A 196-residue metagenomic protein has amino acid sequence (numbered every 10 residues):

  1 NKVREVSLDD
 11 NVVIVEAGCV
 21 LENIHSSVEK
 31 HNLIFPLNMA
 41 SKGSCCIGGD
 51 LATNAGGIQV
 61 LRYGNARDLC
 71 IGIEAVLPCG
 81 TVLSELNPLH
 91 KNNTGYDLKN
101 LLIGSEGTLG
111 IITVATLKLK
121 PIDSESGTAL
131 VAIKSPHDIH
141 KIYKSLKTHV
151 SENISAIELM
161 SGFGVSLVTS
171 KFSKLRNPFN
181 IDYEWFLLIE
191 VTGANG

Functional and structural regions predicted by a protein language model:
K2-E158: FAD-binding subdomain of flavoenzyme oxidoreductases
L119, S135, S161-G164, G193-N195: Glycine-rich beta-alpha junction loops
I154-V168: Glycine-rich, acidic
V165-P178: Short glycine/threonine-rich loop-to-helix capping motif typified by GTGT followed within a few residues by an Asp-Pro
P178-G196: A conserved active-site cap/scaffold subdomain adjacent to cofactor or substrate pockets
